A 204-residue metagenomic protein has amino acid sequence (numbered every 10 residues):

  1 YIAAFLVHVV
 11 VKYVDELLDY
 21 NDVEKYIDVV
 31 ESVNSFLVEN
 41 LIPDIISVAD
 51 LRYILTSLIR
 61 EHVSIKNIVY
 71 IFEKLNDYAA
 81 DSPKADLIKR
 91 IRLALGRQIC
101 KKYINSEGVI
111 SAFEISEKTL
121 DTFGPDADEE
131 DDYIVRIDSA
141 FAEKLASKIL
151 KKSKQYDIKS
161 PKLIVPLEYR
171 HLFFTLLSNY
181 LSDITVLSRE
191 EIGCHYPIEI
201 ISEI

Functional and structural regions predicted by a protein language model:
Y1-I204: Membrane-embedded alpha-helical signal segments
